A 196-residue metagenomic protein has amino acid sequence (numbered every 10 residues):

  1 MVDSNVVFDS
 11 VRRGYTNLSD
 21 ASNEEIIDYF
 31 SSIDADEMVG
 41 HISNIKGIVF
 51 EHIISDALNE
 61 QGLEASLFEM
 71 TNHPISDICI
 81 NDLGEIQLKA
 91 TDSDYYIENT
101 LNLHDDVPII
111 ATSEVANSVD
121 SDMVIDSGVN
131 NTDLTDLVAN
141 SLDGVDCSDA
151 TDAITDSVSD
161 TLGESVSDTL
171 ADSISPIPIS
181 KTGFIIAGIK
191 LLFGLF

Functional and structural regions predicted by a protein language model:
M1, I42, I48-E51, T112-N117: Short, structured coil/loop segments at alpha-helix boundaries
M1-K46: Interdomain/boundary linker segments immediately adjacent to catalytic/signaling cores
V6-V7, A65, I109: Generic preference for hydrophobic/aromatic residues in regular secondary structure cores
F8, F30, F50, F68 (+2 more regions): Phenylalanine-focused residue identity feature
D9, R13, N17, D28 (+6 more regions): Charged/polar, solvent-exposed surface patches and flexible loops
S22, T91-S93, S113: Intrinsic-disorder/low-complexity, polar/charged segments
D28-Y29, I33-H104: Catalytic centers of nucleases
P108-F196: Metal-dependent nuclease catalytic core centered on acidic motifs
